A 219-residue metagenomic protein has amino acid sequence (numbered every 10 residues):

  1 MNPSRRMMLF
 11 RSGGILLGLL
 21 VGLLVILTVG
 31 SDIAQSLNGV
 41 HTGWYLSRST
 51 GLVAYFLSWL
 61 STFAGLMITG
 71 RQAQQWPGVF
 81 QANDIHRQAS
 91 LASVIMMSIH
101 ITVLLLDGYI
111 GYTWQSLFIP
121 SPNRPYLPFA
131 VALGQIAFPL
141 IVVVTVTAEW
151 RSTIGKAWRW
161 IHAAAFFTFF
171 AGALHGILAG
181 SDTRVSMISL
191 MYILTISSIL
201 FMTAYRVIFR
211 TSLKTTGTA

Functional and structural regions predicted by a protein language model:
M1-A219: Membrane-embedded alpha-helical bundles that constitute the cytochrome b-like, heme-associated redox core of multi-pass
